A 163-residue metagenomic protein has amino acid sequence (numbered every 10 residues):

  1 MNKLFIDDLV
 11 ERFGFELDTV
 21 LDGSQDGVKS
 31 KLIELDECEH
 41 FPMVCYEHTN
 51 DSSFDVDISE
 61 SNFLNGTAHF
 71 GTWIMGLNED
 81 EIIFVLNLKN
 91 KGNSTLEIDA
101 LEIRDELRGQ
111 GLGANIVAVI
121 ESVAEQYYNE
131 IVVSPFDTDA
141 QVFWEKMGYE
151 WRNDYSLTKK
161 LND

Functional and structural regions predicted by a protein language model:
M1-N65: Short amphipathic alpha-helix that is part of the acyltransferase structural core
N62-I74, E97: A short helix-loop-beta-strand connector motif used in the catalytic cores of GNAT acetyltransferases and, in some
G76, L88-K89, I103: GNAT/GCN5-related N-acetyltransferase fold signature
E79-V85, L96: Glycine-rich phosphate/pyrophosphate-binding loop shared by adenosine-nucleotide-utilizing enzymes
S94-D105: Conserved acetyl-CoA binding element of GNAT-fold acetyltransferases
I103, G109-S122: Conserved acetyl-CoA-binding loop-helix of GNAT-fold acetyltransferases
A124-F136: Conserved GNAT acetyl-CoA-binding A-motif
S134, E145, E150-D163: Conserved catalytic-core motifs of GNAT/GCN5-like acyltransferases
